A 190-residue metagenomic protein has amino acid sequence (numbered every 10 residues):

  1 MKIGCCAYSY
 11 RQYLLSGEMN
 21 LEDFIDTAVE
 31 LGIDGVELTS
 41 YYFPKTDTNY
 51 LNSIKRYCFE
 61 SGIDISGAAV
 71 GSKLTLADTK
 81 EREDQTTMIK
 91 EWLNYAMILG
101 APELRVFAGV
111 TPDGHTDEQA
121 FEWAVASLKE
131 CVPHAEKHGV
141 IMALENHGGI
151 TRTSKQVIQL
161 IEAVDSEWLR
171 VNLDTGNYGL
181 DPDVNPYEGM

Functional and structural regions predicted by a protein language model:
M1-A101, Q119, S166: N-terminal pre-domain/capping segments
S9-R11, S40-Y42, G71-L74, A108-P112 (+2 more regions): Active-site-proximal loop/turn and secondary-structure-junction residues that shape catalytic pockets, frequently
S16-N20, W123-S127, R152: Short secondary-structure boundary/capping elements
V29, G35-V36, S66-A68, A126-M190: Acidic/histidine-rich catalytic cores of soluble enzymes
P44-T48, G114, T151-S154, L180: Loop/helix-junction capping segments adjacent to catalytic residues or to phosphate/diphosphate-binding pockets
A96-D117, H138-T151: Active-site groove signature of glycoside hydrolases
G114-L128: Active-site cleft segment of glycoside hydrolase catalytic domains centered on the general acid/base Glu
